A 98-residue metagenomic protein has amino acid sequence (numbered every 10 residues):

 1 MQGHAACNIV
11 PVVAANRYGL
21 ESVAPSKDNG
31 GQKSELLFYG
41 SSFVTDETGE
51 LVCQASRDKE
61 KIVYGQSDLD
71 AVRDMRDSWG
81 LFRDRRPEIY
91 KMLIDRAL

Functional and structural regions predicted by a protein language model:
M1-I62, Q66: CN hydrolase (nitrilase-like) catalytic-core segments centered on the catalytic cysteine and neighboring Lys/Glu
V72-L98: Cysteine/selenocysteine-centered motifs that mediate thiol-based redox chemistry or coordinate metal-sulfur cofactors
